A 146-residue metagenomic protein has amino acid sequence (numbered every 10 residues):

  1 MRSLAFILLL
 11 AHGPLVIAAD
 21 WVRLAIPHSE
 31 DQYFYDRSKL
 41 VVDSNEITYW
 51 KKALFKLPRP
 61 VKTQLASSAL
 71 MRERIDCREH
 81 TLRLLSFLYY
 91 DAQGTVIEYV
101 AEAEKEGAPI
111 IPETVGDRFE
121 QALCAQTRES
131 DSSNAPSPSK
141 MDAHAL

Functional and structural regions predicted by a protein language model:
S3-H12: Sec-dependent N-terminal signal peptides
L15-M71, D76-L146: N-terminal secretory-pathway/extracellular module detecting exported/lumenal segments and adjacent signal-anchor/first
